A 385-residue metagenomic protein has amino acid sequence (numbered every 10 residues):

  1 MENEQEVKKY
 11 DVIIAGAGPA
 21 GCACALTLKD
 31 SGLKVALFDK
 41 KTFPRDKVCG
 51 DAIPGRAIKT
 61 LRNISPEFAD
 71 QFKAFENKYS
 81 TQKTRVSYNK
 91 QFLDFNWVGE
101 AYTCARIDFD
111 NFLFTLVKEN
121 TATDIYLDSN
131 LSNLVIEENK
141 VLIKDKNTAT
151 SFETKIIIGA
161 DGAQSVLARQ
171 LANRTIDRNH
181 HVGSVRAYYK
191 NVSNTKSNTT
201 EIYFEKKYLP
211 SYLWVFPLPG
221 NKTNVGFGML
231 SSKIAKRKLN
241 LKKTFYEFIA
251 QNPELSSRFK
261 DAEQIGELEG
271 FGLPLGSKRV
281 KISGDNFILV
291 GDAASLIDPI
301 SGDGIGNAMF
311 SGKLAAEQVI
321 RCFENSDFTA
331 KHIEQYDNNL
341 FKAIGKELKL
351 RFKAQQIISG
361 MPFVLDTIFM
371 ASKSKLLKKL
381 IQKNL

Functional and structural regions predicted by a protein language model:
Y10-A36: N-terminal Rossmann-like FAD-binding beta1-loop-alpha1 element of flavoenzymes
I14, G18-P19, F43-P44, G306: Residue-level detector of alpha-helix initiation sites
K29-C49: Glycine-rich FAD pyrophosphate-binding loop
T42-R62: Conserved N-terminal glycine-rich FAD pyrophosphate-binding loop of Rossmann-like flavoproteins
A57-I58, R62-F112: A conserved beta-strand/loop capping segment in the N-terminal third of enzymes that catalyze redox or closely related
L116-L255: Predominantly flavin-linked oxidoreductase catalytic cores and closely associated redox partners
N133, K233-A315: FAD/FMN-dependent oxidoreductases across multiple families
E317-L385: C-terminal helical "tail/cap" subdomain of flavin- and related membrane-associated enzymes
